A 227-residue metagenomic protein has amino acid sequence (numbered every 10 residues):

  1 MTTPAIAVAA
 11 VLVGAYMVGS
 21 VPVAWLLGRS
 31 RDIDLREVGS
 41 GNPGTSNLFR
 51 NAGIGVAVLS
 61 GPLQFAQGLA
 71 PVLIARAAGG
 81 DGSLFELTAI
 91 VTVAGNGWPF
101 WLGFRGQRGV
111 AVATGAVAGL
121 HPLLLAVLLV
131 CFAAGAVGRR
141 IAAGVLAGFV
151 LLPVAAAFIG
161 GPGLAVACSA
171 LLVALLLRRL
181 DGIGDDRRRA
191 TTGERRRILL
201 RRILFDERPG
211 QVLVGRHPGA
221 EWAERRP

Functional and structural regions predicted by a protein language model:
M1-V13, A66, A70-L87, A118-L124 (+1 more regions): Helix-coil boundary and interhelical linker segments in multi-pass alpha-helical membrane proteins
T2-R31: N-terminal signal-anchor transmembrane alpha helix
L12-A15, E86-V93, V127-A133, V145-L152 (+1 more regions): Hydrophobic core segments of alpha-helical transmembrane domains in multi-pass membrane proteins
A24-R29, A94-R105, C131-G138, L177-I183: C-terminal ends of transmembrane helices
L27-G55, G184-P227: Cytosolic, membrane-interface loops and tails of multi-pass inner-membrane proteins
D34-G44, F100-T114, R140-A147: Short, non-helical or kinked segments that cap or interrupt transmembrane helices
F49-A52, A75, G109-R139, V150-G160: Interfacial segments of multi-pass membrane proteins
R50-R76: Multi-pass membrane catalytic core of lipid/isoprenoid biosynthesis enzymes
